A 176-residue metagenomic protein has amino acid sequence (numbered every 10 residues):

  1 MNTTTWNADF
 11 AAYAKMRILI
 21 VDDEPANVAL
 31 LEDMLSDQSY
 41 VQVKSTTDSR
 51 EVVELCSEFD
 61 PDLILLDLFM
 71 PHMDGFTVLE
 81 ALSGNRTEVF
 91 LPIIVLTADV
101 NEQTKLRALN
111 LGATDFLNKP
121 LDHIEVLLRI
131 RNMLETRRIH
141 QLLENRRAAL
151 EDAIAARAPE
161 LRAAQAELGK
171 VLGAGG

Functional and structural regions predicted by a protein language model:
M1-L19, A166-L168, G173-G176: Non-catalytic signal-transmission and effector/linker regions of two-component phosphorelay proteins
D22, D67, T97: Active-site residues of response regulator receiver
P25-K44: Two-component/phosphorelay signaling modules centered on CheY-like receiver
F59-L66: Active-site beta3 strand of CheY-like receiver
M70: Receiver (REC) domain active-site loop signature in two-component systems and cognate sites in sensor histidine kinases
L121-I130, L134: C-terminal output helix
